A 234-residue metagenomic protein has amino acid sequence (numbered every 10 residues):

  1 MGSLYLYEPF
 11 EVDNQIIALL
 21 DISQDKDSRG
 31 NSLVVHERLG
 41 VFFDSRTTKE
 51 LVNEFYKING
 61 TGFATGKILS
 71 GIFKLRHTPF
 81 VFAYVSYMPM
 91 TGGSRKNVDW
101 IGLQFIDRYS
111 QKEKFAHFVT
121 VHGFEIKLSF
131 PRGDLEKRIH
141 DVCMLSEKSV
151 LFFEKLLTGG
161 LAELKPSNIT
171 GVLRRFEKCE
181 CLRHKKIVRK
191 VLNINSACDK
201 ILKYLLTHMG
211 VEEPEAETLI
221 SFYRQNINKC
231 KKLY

Functional and structural regions predicted by a protein language model:
M1-W100, S110-Y234: Eukaryotic intrinsically disordered, low-complexity regulatory linkers and tails enriched in Ser/Thr/Pro
